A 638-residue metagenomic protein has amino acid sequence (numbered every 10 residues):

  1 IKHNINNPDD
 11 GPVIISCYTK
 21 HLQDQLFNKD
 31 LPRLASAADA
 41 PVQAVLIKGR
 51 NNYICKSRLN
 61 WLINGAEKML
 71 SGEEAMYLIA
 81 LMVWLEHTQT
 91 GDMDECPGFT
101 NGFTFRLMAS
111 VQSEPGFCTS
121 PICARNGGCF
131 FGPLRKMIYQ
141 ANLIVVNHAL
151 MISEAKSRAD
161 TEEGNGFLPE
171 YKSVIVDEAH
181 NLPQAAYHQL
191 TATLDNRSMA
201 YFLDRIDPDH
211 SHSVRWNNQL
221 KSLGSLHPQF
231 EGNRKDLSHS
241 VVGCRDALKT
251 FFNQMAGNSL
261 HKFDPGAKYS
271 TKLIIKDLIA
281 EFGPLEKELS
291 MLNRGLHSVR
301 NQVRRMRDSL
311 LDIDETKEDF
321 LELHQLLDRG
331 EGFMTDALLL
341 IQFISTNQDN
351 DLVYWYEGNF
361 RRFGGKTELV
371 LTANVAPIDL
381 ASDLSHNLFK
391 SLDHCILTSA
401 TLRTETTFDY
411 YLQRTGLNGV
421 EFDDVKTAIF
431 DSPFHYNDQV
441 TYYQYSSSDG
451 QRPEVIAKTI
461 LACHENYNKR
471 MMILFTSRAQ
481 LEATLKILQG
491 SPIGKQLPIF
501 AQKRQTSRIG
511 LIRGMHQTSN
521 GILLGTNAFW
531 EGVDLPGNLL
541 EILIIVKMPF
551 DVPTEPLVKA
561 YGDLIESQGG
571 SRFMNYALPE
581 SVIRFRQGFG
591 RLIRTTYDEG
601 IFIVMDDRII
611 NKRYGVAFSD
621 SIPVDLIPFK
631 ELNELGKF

Functional and structural regions predicted by a protein language model:
I5-V13, C17-N142, H148-A149, D204-E231 (+2 more regions): A substrate-engagement module of RecA-like helicase motors
G11-T19, I396-A400, K469-Q480, I603-M605: Conserved RecA-like ASCE P-loop NTPase motor core of nucleic-acid helicases/translocases
D24, N28-P32, S113-L143, N147-R294 (+3 more regions): Signature of the SF2 helicase/ATPase Hel1-core->accessory helical subdomain module
M108-I144, A155-G164, V299, R305-S446 (+4 more regions): A contiguous, basic/glycine-rich beta-loop/short-helix subdomain that forms a polymer-engagement track
H386, Q444-T476: Conserved interdomain hinge at the start of the Helicase C-terminal
T441, Y445-Q451, K503-I610: Conserved RecA-like P-loop NTPase helicase motor core
T476-K503: Conserved helicase motor "Helicase C" RecA-like lobe of SF1/SF2 P-loop NTPases
I603-F638: N-terminal targeting/trafficking signals and adjacent low-complexity tails
